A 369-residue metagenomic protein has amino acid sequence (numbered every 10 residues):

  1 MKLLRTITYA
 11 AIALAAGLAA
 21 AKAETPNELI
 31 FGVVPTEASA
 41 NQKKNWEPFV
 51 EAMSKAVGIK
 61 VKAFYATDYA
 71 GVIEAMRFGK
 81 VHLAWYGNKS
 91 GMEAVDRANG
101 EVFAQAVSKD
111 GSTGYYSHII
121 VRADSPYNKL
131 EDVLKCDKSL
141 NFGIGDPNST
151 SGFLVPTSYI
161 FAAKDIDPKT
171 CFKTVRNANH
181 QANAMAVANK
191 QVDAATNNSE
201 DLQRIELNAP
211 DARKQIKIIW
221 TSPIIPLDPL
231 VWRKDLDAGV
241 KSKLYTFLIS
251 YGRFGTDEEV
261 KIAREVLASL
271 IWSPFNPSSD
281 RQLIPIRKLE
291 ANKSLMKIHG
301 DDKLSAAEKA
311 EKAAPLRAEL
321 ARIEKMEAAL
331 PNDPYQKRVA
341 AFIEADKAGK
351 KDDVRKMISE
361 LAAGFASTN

Functional and structural regions predicted by a protein language model:
M1-T8: Bacterial N-terminal signal peptides that target proteins for export
T8-G17: Bacterial N-terminal signal peptides
G17-A23: Sec/Tat signal peptide C-region and signal peptidase I cleavage site
P26-A56, A66, K89, K109-M185 (+1 more regions): Bilobed "Venus flytrap"/periplasmic-binding protein-like clamshell domains and structurally analogous long
I30-P35, Q42, S108-H118, P210-Y245 (+1 more regions): Periplasmic-binding protein-like
E37-A38, K44-P48, V240-N369: An extracytoplasmic/periplasmic, membrane-proximal ligand-sensing/linker region
M76-R77, V133, V187-A188, L230 (+1 more regions): Hydrophobic residues within well-ordered alpha-helices
W85-A98, F161-A162, A186-N189, D193-K214 (+1 more regions): A ligand-binding cleft/hinge motif common to bilobed small-molecule-binding domains
